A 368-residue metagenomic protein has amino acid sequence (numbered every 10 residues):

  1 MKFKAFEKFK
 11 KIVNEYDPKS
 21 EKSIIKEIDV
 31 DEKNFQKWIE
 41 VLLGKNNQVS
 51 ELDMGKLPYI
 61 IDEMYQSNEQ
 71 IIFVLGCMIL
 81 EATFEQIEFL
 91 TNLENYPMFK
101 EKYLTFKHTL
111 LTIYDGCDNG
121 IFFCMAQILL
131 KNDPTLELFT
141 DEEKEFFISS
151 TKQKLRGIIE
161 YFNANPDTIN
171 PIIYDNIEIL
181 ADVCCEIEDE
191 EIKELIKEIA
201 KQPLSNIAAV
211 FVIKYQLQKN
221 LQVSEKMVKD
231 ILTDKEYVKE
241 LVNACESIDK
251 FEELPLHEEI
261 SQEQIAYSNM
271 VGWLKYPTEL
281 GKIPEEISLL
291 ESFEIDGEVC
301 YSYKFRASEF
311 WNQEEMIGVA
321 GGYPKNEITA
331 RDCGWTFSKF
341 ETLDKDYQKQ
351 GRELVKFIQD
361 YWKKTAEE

Functional and structural regions predicted by a protein language model:
K2-E63, E69: N-terminal alpha-helical scaffold/docking segments in eukaryotic complex subunits
K2-I25, I79-E85, T109-F122, L129-I179 (+1 more regions): Long, helix-rich interaction regions
K37-K45, G55-E63, V74-E88, C124-Q127: Non-membrane alpha-helical segments in proteins
V41, I60, V74, L90-L93 (+1 more regions): Flexible coil/linker segments and helix-coil junctions enriched in charged and small residues
N95-M98, Y114: Long, acidic/serine-threonine-rich intrinsically disordered regions with weak helical/coil propensity that act as
